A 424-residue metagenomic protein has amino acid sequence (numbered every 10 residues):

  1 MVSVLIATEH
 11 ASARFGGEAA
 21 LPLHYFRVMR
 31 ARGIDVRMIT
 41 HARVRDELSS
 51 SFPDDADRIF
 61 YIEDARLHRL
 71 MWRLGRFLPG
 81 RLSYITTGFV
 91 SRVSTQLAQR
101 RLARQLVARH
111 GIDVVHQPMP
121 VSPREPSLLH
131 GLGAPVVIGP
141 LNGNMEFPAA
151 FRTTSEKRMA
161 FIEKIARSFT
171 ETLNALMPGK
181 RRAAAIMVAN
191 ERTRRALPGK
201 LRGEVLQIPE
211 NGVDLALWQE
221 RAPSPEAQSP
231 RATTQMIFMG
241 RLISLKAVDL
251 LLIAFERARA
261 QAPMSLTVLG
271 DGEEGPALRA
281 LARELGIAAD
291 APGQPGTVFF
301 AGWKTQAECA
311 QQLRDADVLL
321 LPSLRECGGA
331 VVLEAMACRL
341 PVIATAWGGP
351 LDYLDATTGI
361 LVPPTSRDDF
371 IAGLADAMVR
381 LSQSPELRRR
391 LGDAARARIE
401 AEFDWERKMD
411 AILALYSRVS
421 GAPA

Functional and structural regions predicted by a protein language model:
E9, R66-T87, G133-N174: Acceptor-binding helix/loop patch of EC 2.4 sugar-transfer enzymes, predominantly nucleotide-sugar-dependent
A20, T234, F238-R259, E273-R279: A conserved mid-protein helix/loop that constitutes part of the nucleotide-sugar donor-binding site
R58-I62, A166-A222, R231: Donor nucleotide-sugar binding/catalytic pocket of nucleotide-sugar-dependent glycosyltransferases
R231, D290, L351-V379, E386-R390: Change "using UDP/GDP/dTDP sugars" to "using nucleotide sugars
A277-K304: Nucleotide-activated donor-binding/catalytic signature segment of Leloir-type glycosyltransferases, i.e., the conserved
W303-K304, Q311-A316: Short alpha-helical donor nucleotide-sugar binding micro-motif in glycosyltransferases
V318, P341-A344: Short hydrophobic beta-strand element within catalytic cores of glycosyltransferases and related nucleotide-activated
L324: Aromatic "clamp/platform" in nucleotide-sugar-dependent glycosyltransferases that forms part of the donor/acceptor
